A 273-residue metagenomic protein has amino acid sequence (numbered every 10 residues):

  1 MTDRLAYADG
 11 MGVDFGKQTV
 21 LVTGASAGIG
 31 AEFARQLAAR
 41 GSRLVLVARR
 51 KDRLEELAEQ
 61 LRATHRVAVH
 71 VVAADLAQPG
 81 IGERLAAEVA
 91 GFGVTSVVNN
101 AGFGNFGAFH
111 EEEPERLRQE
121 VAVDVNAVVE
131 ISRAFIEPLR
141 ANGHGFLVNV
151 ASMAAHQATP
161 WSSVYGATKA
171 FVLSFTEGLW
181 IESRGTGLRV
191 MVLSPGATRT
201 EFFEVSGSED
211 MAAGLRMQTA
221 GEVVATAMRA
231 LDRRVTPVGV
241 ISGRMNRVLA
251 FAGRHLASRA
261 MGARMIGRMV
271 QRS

Functional and structural regions predicted by a protein language model:
T19, S26-G28: Conserved glycine-rich cofactor-binding loop
R40-L57: Conserved glycine-rich Rossmann-like NAD(P)H-binding loop of the short-chain dehydrogenase/reductase
A63-P79: Rossmann-fold cofactor-recognition segment
E83, A87, S96, G104-R118 (+1 more regions): Conserved mid-core segment of classical short-chain dehydrogenase/reductases
S132, T168: Active-site helix of classical SDR
S152: Residue(s) in the substrate-gating loop at a strand-loop-helix junction that position the organic substrate next
S174, W180-M245, R254: SDR active-site lid
